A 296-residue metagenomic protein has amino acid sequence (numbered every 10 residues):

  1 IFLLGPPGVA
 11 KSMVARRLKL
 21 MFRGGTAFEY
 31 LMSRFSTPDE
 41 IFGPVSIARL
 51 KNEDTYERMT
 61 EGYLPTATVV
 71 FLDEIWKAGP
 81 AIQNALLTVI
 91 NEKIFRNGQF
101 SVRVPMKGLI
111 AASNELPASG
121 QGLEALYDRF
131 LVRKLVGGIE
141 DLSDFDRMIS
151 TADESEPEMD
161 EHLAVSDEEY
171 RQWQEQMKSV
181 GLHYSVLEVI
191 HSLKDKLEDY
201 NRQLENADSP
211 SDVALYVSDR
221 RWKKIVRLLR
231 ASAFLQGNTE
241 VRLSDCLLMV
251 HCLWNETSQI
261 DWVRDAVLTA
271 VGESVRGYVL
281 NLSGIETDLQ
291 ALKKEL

Functional and structural regions predicted by a protein language model:
F2-R34: Walker A/P-loop
L3, S12, I41, D73 (+4 more regions): Conserved RecA-like P-loop NTPase ATPase core
L3-L4, G25-F28, K51-D54, I94-G98 (+1 more regions): Active-site phosphate-binding and catalytic loops of NTP-dependent enzymes
V9, R23-G24, L64-T66, R103-M106: Short loop/turn elements that form and flank the Walker-type P-loop nucleotide-binding site in RecA-like NTPase cores
S33-P65: Short glycine-rich substrate-engagement loop in P-loop NTPases that contacts/grips substrate
A48-E53, V69-I82, T88-V165, W173-Q174: Canonical AAA+ ATPase core
K134-S209, N238-T239: Conserved C-terminal "switch" segment of AAA+ ATPases
Q203-K223, A231-L296: C-terminal engagement/docking regions of AAA+ P-loop ATPases
